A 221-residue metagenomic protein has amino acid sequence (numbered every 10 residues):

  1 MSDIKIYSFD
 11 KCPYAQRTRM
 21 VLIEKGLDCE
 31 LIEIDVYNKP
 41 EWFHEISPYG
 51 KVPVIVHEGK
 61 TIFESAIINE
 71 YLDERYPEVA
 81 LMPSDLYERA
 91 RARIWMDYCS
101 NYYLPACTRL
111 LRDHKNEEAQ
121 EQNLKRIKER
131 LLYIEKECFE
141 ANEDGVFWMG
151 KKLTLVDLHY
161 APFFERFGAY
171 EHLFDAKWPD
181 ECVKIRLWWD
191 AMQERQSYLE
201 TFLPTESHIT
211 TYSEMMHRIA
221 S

Functional and structural regions predicted by a protein language model:
M1-M149, R218-S221: GST-like domain detector, emphasizing the conserved glutathione-binding G-site in the N-terminal thioredoxin-like
R19, W189-D190: Short glycine-/small-residue-rich flexible loop motifs, especially phosphate/cofactor-binding loops
W95, W188-W189: Signature tryptophan residues that serve as conserved aromatic anchors
W95-Y98, L110, A161, P204-H208: Short acidic/histidine-centered micro-motifs embedded in hydrophobic/aromatic stretches that mark compact functional
W148-K177, E181-R186, M192: GST superfamily/GST-like fold recognition
R195-Q196: Short loop-to-helix capping motifs
L199-E200: C-terminal anion-handling pockets and recognition modules
P204-S221: Acidic/histidine-enriched, glycine/proline-rich intrinsically disordered or flexible terminal extensions
